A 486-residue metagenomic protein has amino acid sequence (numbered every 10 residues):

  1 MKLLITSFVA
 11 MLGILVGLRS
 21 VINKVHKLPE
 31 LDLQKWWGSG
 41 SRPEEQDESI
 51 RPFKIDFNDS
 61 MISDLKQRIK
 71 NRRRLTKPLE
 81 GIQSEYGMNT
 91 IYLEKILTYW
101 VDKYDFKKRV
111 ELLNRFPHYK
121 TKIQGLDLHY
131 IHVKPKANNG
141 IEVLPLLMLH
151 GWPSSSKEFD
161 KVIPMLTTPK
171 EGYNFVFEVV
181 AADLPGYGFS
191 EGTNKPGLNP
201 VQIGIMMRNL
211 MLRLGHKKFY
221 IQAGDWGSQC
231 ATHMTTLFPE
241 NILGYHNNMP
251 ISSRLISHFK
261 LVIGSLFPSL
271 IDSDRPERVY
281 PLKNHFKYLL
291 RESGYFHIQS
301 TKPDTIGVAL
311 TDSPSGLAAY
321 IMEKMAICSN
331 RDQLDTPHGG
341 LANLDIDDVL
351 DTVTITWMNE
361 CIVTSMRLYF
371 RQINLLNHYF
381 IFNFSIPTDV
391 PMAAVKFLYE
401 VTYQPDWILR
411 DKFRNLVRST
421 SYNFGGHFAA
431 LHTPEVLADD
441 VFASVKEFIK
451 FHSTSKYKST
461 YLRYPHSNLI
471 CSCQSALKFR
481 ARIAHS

Functional and structural regions predicted by a protein language model:
M1-E30: Terminal signal-anchor or tail-anchor transmembrane helices that tether membrane-associated enzymes to cellular
G13-L15, Q299-H466, C473: C-terminal subdomain of alpha/beta-hydrolase-fold enzymes, centered on the catalytic histidine and its supporting
M61-K134, E360, T364-H378: Non-catalytic accessory segments flanking enzyme active sites
F106-K108, K157, L184-L198, T232: Glycine-rich "HGGG/HGxG" loop immediately N-terminal to the catalytic nucleophile of the alpha/beta-hydrolase
E142-G151: Short beta-strand element of the alpha/beta-hydrolase
L166-F189: Conserved alpha/beta-hydrolase
P169-N174, K217-F259: Conserved hydrolase catalytic core segment
V201-F219: Conserved acidic catalytic loop of the alpha/beta-hydrolase fold
